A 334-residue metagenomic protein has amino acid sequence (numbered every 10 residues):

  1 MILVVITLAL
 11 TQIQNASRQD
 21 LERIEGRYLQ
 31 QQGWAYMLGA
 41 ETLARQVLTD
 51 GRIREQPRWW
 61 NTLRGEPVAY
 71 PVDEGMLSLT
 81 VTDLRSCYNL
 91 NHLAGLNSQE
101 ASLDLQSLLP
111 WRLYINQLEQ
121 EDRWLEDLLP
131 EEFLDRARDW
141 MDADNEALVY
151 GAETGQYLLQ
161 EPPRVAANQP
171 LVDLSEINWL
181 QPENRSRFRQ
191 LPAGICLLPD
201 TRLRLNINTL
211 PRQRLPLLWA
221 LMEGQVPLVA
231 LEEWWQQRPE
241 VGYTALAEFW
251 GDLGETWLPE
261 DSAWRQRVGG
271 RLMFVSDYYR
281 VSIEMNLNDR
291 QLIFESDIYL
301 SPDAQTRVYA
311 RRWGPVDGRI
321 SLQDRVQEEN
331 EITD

Functional and structural regions predicted by a protein language model:
M1-D334: Compositionally biased linear targeting/interaction segments
